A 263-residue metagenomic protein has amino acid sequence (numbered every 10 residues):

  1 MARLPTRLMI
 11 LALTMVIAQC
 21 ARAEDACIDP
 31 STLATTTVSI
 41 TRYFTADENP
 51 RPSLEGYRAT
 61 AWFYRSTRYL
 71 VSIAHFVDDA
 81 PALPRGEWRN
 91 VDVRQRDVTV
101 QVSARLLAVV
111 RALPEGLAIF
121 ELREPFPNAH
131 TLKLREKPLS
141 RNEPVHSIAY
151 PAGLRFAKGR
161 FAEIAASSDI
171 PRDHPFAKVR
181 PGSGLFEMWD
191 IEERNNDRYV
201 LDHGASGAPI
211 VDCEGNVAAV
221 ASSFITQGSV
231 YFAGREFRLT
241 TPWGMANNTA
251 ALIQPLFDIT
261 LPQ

Functional and structural regions predicted by a protein language model:
M1-M9: Bacterial N-terminal signal peptides that target proteins for export
L8-A18: Bacterial N-terminal signal peptides
A23-F63, Y69-I73, E115-L117: N-terminal activation segment of mature serine protease catalytic domains
E24-I28, W62, D79-A82, R105-V110 (+2 more regions): Active-site substrate-binding loop(s) of clan PA
A34-L54, R123-T131, R155-P262: Active-site region of chymotrypsin-like
I40, A61, R68, S72 (+8 more regions): Terminal peptide-recognition signature
R58, R65-A112: Catalytic-histidine neighborhood of serine endopeptidases, predominantly the chymotrypsin-like S1/PA family
I73-H75, Y150, S223: Short, surface-exposed secondary-structure boundary micro-motifs
